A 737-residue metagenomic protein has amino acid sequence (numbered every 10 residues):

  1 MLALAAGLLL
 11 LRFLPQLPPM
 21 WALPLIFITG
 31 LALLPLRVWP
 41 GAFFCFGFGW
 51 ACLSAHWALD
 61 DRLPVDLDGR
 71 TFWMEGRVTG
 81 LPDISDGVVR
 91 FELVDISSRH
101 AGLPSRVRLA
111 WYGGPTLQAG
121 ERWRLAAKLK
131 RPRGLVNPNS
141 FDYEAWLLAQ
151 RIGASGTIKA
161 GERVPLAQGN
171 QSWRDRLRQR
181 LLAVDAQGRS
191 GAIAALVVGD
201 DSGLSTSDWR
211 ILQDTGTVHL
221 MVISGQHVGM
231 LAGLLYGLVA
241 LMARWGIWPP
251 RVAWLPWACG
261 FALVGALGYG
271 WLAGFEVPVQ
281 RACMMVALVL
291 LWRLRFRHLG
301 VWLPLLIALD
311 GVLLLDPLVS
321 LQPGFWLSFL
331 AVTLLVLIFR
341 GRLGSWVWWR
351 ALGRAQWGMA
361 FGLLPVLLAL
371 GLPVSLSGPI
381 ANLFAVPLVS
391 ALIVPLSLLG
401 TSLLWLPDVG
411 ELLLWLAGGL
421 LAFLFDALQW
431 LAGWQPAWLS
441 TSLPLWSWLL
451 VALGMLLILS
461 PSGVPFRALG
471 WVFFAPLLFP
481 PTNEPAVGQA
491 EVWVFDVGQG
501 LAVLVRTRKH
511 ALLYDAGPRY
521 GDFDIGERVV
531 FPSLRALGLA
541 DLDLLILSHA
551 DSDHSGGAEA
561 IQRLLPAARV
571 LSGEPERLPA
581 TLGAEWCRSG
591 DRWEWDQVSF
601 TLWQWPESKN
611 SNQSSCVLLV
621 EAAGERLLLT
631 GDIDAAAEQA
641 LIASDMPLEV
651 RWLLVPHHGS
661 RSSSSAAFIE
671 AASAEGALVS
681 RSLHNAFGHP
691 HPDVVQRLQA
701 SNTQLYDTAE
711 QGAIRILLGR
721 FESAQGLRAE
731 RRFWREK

Functional and structural regions predicted by a protein language model:
M1-D66, T71, S155-E162, W173-L177 (+3 more regions): N-terminal leader/targeting segments
L4, F275-A452, L641-L653, A666-G676: Internal transmembrane alpha-helical bundles of multi-pass membrane proteins
L17-L23, P35-F44, P256, W346-G353 (+2 more regions): Membrane-interfacial entry segments at the cytosolic side of transmembrane helices
I28-P35, A240-L241, L337-R340, L398 (+2 more regions): Alpha-helical transmembrane segments
L33-G41, R293-L303, G341-R342, P461-F466: Membrane-helix interface "capping/anchor" motifs
A42-H219, D524, R528-L537, D541 (+5 more regions): Membrane-interface helix/helix-cap signal primarily in integral membrane proteins
E75-R77, R99, G113-A126, N139 (+5 more regions): Non-globular, low-confidence helical/coil segments that flank catalytic cores
L125, A149-M285, L291, L544 (+3 more regions): Aromatic-rich juxtamembrane segments at the membrane interface
